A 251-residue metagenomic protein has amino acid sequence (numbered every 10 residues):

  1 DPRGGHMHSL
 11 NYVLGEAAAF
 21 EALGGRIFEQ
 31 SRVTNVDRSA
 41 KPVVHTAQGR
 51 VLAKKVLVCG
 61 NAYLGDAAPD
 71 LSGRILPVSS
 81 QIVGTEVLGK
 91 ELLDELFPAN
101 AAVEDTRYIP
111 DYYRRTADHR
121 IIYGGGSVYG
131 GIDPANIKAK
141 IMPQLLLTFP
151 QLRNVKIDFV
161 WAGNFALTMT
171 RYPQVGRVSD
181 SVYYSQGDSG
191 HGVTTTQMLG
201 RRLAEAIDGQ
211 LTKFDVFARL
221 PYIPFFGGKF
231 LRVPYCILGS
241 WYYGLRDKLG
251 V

Functional and structural regions predicted by a protein language model:
D1-F20, G89-A102, Y184-G192, D215-P234: Short flexible/disordered coil segments
D1-K55: Helical element adjacent to the flavin cofactor pocket in flavoenzyme catalytic cores
M7, E16, K54, C59-P77 (+3 more regions): N-terminal FAD-binding dinucleotide-binding subdomain shared by FAD-dependent oxidases/monooxygenases
E21-R26, R38, L88, D118 (+3 more regions): Generic secondary-structure signature for well-ordered alpha-helical cores
F28, L57, Y183-S185: Hydrophobic/aromatic beta-strand patches that form the interior of the parallel beta-sheet core in alpha/beta enzyme
V33, K41, R50-D180: Active-site substrate-recognition segment that forms the wall of the catalytic cavity or substrate channel
H45-A47, G124, S185: Beta-strand residues in well-ordered beta-sheet regions across diverse protein folds
S127, G131-P134, K138-L249: C-terminal catalytic lobe of FAD-dependent flavoproteins
